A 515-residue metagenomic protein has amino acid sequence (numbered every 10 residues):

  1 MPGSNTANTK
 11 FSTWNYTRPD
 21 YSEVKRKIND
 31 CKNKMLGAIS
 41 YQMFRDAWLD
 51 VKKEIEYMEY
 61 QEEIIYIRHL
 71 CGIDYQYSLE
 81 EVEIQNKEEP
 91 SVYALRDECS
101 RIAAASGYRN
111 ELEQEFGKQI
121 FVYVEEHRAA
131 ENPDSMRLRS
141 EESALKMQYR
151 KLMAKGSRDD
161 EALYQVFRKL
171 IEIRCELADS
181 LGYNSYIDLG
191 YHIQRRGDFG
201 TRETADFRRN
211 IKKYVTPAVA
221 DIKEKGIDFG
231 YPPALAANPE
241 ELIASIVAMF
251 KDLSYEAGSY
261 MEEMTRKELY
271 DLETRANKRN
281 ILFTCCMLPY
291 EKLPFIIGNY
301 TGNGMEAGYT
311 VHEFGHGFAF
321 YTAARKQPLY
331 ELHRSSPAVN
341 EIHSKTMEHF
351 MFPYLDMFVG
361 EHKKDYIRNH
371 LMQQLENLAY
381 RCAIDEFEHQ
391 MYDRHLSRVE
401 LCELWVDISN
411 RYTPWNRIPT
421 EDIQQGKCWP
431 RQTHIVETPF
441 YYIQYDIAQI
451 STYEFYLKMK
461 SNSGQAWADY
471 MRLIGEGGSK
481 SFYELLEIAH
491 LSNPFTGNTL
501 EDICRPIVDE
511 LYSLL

Functional and structural regions predicted by a protein language model:
M1-A236: A well-structured
L70, Y123-E125, T310, F318 (+4 more regions): C-terminal, non-catalytic "cap/extension" segments appended to globular domains
E80, F295-N299, Q327-P337, Y366-M372 (+2 more regions): Short beta-alpha connecting loops at secondary-structure transitions that line or flank enzyme active sites
K212-Y214, A323-A324, R334-H362, L371 (+2 more regions): Post-HExxH zinc-binding segment in Zn-dependent metallohydrolases
G226-Y290, N303-G304: Auxiliary, metal-adjacent structural segments of Zn-dependent hydrolase domains
I227-S245, Y366, L371, L375-N377 (+2 more regions): Long, K/E/R/D-enriched contiguous segments that form extended
E291-V311: Short pre-active-site segment immediately N-terminal to the catalytic Zn-binding motif
Y309, G315-L329, F350: Catalytic Zn2+-binding segment of zinc metalloproteases
